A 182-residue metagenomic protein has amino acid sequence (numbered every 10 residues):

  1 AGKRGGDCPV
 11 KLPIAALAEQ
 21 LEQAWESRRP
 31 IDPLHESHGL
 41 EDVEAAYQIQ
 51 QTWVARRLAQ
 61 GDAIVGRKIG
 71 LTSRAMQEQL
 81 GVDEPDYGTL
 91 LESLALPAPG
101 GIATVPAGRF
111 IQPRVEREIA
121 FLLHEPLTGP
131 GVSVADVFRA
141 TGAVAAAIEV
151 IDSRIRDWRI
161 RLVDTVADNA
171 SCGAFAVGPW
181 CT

Functional and structural regions predicted by a protein language model:
K11-T182: Catalytic-core "active-site belt" of small-molecule-metabolizing enzymes, emphasizing His/Asp/Glu-rich regions
